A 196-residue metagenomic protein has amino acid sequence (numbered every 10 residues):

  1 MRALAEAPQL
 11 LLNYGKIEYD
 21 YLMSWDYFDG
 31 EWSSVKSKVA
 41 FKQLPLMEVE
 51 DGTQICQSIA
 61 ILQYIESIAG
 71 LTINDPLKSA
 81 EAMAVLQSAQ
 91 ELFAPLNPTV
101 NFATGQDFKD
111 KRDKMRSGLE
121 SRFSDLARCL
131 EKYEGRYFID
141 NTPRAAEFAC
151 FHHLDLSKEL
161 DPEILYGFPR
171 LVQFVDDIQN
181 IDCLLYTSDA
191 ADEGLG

Functional and structural regions predicted by a protein language model:
M1-E120, K132: GST-like domain detector, emphasizing the conserved glutathione-binding G-site in the N-terminal thioredoxin-like
Y14-K16, E48, L160, V175 (+1 more regions): Generic low-complexity, intrinsically disordered sequence content enriched in small uncharged/hydrophobic residues
L77, V85-L185: GST-like fold's C-terminal all-alpha helical module
Y186-A191: Conserved small/polar residues in nucleotide/adenosyl-binding loops
G194-G196: N-terminal low-complexity segments that are often proline-rich with Ser/Thr-Pro
